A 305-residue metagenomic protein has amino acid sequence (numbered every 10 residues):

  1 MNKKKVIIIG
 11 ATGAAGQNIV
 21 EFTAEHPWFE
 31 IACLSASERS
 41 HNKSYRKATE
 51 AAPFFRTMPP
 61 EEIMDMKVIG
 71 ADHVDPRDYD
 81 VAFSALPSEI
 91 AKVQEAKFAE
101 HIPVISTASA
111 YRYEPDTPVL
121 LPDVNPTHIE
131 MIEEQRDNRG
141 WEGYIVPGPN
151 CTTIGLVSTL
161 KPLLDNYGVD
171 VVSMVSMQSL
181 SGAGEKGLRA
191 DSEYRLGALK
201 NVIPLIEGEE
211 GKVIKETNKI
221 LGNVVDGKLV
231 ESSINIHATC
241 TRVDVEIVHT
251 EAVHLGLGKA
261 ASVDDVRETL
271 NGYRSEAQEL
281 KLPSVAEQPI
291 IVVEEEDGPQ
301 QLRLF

Functional and structural regions predicted by a protein language model:
M1-A198, V202-L205, N235, E268 (+3 more regions): N-terminal Rossmann-like NAD(P) cofactor-binding subdomain of oxidoreductases, focused on the glycine-rich
D75, L199-F305: Contiguous C-terminal substrate-recognition/catalytic subdomains in enzyme active sites
